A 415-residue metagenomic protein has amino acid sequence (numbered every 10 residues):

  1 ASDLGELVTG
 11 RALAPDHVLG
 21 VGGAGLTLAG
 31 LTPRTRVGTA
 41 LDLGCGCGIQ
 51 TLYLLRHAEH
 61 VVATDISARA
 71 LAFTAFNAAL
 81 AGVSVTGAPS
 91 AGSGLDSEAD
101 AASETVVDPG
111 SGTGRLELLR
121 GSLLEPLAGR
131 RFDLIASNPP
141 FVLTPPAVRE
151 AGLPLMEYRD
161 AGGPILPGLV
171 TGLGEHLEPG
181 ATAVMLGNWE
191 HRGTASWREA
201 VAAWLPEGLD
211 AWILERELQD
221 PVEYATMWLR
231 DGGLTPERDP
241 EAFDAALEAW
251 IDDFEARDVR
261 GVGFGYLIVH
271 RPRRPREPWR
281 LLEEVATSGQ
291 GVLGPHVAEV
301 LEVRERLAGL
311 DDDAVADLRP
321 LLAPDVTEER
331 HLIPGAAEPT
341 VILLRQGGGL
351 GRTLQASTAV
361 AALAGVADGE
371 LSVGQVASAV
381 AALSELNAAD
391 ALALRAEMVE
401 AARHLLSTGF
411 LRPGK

Functional and structural regions predicted by a protein language model:
A1-L19: Non-catalytic substrate-recognition/targeting regions of SAM-dependent transferases
G22-G87, G110-S137, L143-T144: Conserved SAM/SAH cofactor-binding pocket of Class I
I66-S67, G162-E215: Conserved Class I SAM-dependent methyltransferase catalytic core
G82-G114, N387-A389: Intrinsically disordered, low-complexity terminal tails and inter-domain linkers enriched for S/T/G/P/D/E
S137-G168: Mobile active-site "lid"/loop adjacent to the S-adenosyl-L-methionine
W189-R260: Class I S-adenosyl-L-methionine
A246-V360: C-terminal lobe and adjacent flexible extensions of AdoMet/dcAdoMet transferase-like proteins
V269, G349-K415: Long, charge-rich, low-complexity alpha-helical segments
